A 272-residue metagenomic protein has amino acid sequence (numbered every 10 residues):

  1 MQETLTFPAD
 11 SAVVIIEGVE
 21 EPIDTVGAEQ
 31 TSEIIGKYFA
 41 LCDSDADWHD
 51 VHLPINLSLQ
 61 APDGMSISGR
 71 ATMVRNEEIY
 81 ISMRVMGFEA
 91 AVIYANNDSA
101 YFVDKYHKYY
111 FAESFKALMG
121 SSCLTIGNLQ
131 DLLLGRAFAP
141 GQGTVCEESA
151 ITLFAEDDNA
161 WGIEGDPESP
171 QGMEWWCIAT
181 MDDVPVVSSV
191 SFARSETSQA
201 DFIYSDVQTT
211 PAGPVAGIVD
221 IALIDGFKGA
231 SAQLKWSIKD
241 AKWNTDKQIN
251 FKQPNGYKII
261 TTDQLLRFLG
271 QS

Functional and structural regions predicted by a protein language model:
M1-M65, C123, Q253, K258-S272: N-terminal leader/targeting segments and the immediate start of mature chains
L5, V145-I260: Gly/Pro-enriched, hydrophobic low-complexity segments that function as extracytoplasmic propeptides/linkers
K37-L41, N56-S58, G64-R70, Y80 (+3 more regions): Low-complexity, intrinsically disordered segments exposed to solvent
D43-V51, P62-M65, T72-V74, I93-A95 (+2 more regions): Edge/loop elements at the starts and ends of beta-strands within beta-rich repeat scaffolds
N56-Q60, M86-F88, F102-V103, H107 (+4 more regions): Hydrophobic lipid-interacting interfaces of membrane-associated proteins
M65-S68, F88-A95, Q171, E196-D201: Amphipathic hydrophobic-ligand
E78-D131: An acidic-aromatic
F115-E156, Y257, L266-S272: C-terminal low-complexity, charged extensions that often adopt amphipathic alpha-helices
